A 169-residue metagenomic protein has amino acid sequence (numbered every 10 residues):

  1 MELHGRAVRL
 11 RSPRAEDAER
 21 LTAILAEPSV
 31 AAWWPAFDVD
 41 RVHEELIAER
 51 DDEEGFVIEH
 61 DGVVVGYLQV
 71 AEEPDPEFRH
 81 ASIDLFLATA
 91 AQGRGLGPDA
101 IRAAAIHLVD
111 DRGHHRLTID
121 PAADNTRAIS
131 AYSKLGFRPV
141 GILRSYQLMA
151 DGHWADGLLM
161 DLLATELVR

Functional and structural regions predicted by a protein language model:
M1-I47, E166-R169: A short, well-structured alpha-helix characteristic of acyl/acetyltransferase catalytic modules
A32-Q92, H107, L163-L167: Acetyl-CoA-dependent GNAT
V63-G66, R127, W154: Glycine-rich acetyl-CoA-binding "A-motif" of GNAT/NAT acetyltransferases
R94-H107, S130-K134: Conserved acetyl-CoA-binding loop-helix of GNAT-fold acetyltransferases
D110-D120: Conserved GNAT acetyl-CoA-binding A-motif
T118-P121, R138-A155: Conserved catalytic-core motifs of GNAT/GCN5-like acyltransferases
Y132, F137, M160: Conserved active-site tyrosine of GNAT-family acetyltransferases
G152-R169: Terminal substrate-recognition subdomain of acyl/acetyltransferases
